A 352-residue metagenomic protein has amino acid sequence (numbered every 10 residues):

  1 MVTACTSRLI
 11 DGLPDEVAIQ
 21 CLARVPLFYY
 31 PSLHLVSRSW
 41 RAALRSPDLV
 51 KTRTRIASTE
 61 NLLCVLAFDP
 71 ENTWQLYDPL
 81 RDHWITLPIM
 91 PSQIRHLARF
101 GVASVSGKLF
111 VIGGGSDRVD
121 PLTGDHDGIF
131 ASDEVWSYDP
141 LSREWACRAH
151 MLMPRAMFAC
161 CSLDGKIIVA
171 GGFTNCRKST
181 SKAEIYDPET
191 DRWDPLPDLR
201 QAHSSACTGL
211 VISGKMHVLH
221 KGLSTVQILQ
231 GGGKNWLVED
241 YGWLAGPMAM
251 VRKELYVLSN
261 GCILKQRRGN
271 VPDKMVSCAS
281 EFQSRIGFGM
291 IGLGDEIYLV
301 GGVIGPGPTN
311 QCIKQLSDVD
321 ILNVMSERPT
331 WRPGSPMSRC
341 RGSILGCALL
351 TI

Functional and structural regions predicted by a protein language model:
M1-I352: Kelch-like beta-propeller repeat domains
